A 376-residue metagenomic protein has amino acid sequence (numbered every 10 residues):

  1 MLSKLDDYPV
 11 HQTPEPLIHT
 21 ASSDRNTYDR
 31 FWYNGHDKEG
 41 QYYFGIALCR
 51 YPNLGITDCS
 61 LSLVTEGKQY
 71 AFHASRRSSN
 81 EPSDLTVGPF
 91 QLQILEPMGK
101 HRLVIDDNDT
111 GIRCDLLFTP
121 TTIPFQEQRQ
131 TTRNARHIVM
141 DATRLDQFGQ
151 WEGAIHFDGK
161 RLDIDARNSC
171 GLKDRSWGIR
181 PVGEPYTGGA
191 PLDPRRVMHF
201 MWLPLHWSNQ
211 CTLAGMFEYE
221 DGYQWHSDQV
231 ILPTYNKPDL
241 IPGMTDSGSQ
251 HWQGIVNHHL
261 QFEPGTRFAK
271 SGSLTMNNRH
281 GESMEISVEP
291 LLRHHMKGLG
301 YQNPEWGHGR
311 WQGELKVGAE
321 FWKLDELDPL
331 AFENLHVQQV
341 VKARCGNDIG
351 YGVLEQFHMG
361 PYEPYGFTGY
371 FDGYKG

Functional and structural regions predicted by a protein language model:
M1-G376: Structured soluble/peripheral alpha/beta segments that form catalytic or ligand/cofactor-binding pockets
